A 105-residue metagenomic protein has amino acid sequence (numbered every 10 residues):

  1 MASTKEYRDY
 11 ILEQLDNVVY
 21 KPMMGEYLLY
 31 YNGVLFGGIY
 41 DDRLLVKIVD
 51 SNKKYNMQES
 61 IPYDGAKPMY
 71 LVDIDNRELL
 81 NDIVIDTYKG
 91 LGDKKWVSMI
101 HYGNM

Functional and structural regions predicted by a protein language model:
M1-M105: Charge-dense, helix-prone N-terminal extensions
